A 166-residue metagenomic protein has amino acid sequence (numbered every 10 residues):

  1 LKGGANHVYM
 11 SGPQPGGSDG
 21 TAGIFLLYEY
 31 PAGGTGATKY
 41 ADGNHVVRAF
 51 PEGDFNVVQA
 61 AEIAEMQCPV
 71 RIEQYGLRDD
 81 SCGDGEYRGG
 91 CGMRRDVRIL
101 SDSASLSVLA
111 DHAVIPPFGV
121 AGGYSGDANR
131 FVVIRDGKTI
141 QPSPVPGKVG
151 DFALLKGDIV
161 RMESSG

Functional and structural regions predicted by a protein language model:
L1-G166: Glycine/proline-enriched, intrinsically flexible loops and inter-domain linkers
